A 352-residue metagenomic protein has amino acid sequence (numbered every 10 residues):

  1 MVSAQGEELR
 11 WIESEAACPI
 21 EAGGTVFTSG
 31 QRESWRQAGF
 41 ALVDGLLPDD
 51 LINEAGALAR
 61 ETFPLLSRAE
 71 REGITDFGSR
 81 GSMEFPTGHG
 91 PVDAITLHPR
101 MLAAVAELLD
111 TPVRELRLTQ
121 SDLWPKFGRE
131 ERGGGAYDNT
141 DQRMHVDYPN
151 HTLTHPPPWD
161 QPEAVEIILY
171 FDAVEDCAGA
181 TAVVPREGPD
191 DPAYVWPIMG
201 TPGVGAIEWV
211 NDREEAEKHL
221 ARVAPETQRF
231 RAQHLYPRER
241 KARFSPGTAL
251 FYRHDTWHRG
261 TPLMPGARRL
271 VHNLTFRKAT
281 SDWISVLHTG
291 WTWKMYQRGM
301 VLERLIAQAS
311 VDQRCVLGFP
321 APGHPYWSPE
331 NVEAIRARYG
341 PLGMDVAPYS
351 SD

Functional and structural regions predicted by a protein language model:
V2-E13, I20, W209-V210, P246-F251 (+1 more regions): Non-heme Fe(II)/2-oxoglutarate
V2-Q37, D44-P156, L287: Non-heme Fe(II)-dependent double-stranded beta-helix
E107-L116, P157-Q161, Y170-A178, D190: Secondary-structure boundary elements
S121-L123, I167-L169, H272-F276: A structural signal for short, well-ordered beta-strand segments
K126, V184-P192, T275-S281: Short edge-strand/loop segments of extracellular domains
G135-N139, M144, L153-P156, C177-R186 (+3 more regions): A short secondary-structure junction signal
V146-Y148, E163-V165, L169-A173, V183-P185: Short, structured patches in soluble enzyme cores that scaffold and shape functional sites
Q161, V174-W257: Double-stranded beta-helix
